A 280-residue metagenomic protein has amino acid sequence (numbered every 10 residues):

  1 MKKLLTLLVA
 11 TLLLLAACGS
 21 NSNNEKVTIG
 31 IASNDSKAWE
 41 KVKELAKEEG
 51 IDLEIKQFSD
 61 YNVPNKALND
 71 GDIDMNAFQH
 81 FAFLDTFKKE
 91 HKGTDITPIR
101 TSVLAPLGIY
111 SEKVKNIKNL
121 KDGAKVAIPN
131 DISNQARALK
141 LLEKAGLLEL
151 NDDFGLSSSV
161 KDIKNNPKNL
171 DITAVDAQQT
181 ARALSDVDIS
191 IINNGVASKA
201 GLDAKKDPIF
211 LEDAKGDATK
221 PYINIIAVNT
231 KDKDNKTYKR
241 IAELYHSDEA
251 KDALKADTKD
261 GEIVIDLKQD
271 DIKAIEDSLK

Functional and structural regions predicted by a protein language model:
L13-A17: C-terminal motif of bacterial Sec signal peptides marking the signal peptidase cleavage site
G19-N21: Bacterial signal peptide processing site
N23-N34, I51-Q57, A124-V126: Short, well-ordered beta-strand elements
V27, N34-A38, E48, A183-V187 (+2 more regions): An extracytoplasmic/periplasmic, membrane-proximal ligand-sensing/linker region
K56-K66, G155-R182: Short helix-initiation/N-cap motifs at beta->coil->alpha
F87-I99, K113-K115, D186, I191 (+1 more regions): Ligand-binding "clamshell"
I99-L148: A conserved helix-loop-strand patch within extracytoplasmic ligand-binding domains of the periplasmic binding
P106-I117, P221-N235, R240: A bilobed periplasmic-binding-protein/Venus flytrap-type ligand-binding module shared by bacterial periplasmic
